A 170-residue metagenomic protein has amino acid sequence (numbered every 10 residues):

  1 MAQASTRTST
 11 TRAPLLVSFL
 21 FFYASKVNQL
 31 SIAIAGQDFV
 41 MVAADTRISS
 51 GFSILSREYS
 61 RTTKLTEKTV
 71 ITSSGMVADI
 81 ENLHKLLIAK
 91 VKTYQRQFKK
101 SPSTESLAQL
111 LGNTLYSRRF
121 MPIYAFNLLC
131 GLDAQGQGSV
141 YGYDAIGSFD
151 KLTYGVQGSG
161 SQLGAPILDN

Functional and structural regions predicted by a protein language model:
M1-N170: Long, low-complexity N-terminal extensions
